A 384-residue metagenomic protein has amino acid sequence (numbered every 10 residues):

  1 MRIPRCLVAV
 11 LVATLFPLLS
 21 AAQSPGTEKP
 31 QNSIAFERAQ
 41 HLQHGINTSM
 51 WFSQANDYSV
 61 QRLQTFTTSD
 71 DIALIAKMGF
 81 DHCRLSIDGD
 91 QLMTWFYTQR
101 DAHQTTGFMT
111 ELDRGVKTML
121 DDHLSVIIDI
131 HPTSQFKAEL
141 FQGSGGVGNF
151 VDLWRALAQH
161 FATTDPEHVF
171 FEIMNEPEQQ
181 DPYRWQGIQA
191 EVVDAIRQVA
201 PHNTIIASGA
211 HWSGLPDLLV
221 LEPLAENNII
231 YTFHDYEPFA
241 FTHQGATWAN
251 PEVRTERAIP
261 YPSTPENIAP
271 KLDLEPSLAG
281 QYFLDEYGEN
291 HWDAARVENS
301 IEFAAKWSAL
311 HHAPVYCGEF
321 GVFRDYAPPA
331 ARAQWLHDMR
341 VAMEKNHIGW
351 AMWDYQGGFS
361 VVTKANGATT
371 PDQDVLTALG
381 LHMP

Functional and structural regions predicted by a protein language model:
M1-V8: Bacterial N-terminal signal peptides that target proteins for export
V8-L18: Bacterial N-terminal signal peptides
S20-A22, G26: Boundary at the C-terminal end of the N-terminal hydrophobic targeting segment
G26-T204, G209-L218, N228, T370 (+1 more regions): Active-site mouth of glycoside hydrolases
N32-I34, G148-H291, E298, E302-V322 (+1 more regions): Active-site region of glycoside hydrolase catalytic domains
D57, F241-G245, D354, V362-T363: Short conserved micro-motifs at the rims of enzyme active sites and ligand-binding pockets
V126-I128, V315, W350: Hydrophobic beta-strand scaffold residues
D325-P384: Aromatic-rich peripheral "rim/lid" segments of glycoside hydrolase catalytic domains that contact and position glycan
